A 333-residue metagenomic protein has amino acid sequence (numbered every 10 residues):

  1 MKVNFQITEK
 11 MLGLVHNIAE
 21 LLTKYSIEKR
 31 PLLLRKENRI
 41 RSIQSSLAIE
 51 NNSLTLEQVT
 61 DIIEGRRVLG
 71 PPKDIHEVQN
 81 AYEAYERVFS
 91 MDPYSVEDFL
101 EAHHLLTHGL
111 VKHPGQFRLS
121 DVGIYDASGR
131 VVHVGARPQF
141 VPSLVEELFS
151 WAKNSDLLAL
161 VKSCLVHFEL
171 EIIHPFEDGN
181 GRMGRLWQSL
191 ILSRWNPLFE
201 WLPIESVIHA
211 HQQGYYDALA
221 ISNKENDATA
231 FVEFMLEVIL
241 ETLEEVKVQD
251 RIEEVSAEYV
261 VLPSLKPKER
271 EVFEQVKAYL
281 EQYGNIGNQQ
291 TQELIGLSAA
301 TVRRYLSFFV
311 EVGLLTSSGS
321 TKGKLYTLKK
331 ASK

Functional and structural regions predicted by a protein language model:
M1-K333: FIC/Doc superfamily catalytic core
